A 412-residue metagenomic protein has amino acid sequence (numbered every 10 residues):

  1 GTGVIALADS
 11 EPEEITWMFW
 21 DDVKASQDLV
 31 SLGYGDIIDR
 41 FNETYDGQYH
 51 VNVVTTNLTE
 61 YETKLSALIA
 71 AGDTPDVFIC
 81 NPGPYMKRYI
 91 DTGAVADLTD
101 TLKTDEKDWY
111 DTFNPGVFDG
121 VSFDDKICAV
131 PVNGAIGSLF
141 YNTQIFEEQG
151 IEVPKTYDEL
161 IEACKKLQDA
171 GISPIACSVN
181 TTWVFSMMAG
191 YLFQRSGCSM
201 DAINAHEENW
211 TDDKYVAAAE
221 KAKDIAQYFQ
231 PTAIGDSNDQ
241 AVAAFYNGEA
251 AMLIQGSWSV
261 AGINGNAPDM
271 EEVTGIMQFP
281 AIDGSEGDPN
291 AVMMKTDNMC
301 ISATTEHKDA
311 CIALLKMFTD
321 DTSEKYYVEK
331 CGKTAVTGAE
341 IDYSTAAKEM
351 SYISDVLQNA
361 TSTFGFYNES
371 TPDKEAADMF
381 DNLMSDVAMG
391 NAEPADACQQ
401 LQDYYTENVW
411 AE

Functional and structural regions predicted by a protein language model:
G1-K87, D91-T92, T104-W109, V153 (+4 more regions): Conserved N-terminal structural module of periplasmic/extracytoplasmic solute-binding proteins
E43-G47, Q149, E220, Q227 (+2 more regions): Extracytoplasmic/periplasmic substrate-recognition and gating elements
T55-K64, Y157-I161, A233-N247: Short helix-initiation/N-cap motifs at beta->coil->alpha
P75-D76, E106-Q144, S173-P174, E286-A291 (+1 more regions): A structural signal for short loop-to-beta-strand junctions that line the ligand-binding cleft of periplasmic/secreted
N81-G137, I161, M188-G190, K214 (+3 more regions): Hinge/lid segment of periplasmic solute-binding proteins
F123-V132, G137, I161-E207, E220 (+1 more regions): Extracytoplasmic/periplasmic solute-binding protein
C164-L167, A205-I234: Glycine-centered hinge/linker elements that transmit conformational signals in sensory and ligand-binding systems
M293, K333-A339, Y352-T406: C-terminal capping/gating helix-and-loop segments adjacent to ligand/active sites or protein-protein/ligand interfaces
